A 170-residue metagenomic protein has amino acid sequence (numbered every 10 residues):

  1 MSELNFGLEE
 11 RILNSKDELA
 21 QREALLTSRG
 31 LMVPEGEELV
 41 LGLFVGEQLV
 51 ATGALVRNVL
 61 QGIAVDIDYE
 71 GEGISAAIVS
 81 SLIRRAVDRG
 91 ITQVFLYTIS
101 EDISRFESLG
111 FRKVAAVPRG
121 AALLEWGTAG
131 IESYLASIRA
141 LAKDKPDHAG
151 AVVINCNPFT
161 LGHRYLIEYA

Functional and structural regions predicted by a protein language model:
M1-E35: Short amphipathic alpha-helix that is part of the acyltransferase structural core
E38, D88-I91, P146-D147, Y169: Short, high-confidence coil segments that cap the C-terminus of an alpha-helix and link into the following beta-strand
G42, E47-A64: Conserved beta-strand in the GNAT
Y69, G73-S81, G162, L166: Conserved acetyl-CoA pyrophosphate-binding loop and the N-cap/start of the following alpha-helix in GNAT-like
A86-T98: Conserved GNAT acetyl-CoA-binding A-motif
I99-P118: Conserved active-site alpha-helix within GNAT-family acetyltransferase domains
G120-D144: C-terminal "cap" of GNAT-fold acetyltransferases
A142-A170: N-terminal catalytic cores of NTP/NDP-binding nucleotidyl/phosphoryl-transfer enzymes
